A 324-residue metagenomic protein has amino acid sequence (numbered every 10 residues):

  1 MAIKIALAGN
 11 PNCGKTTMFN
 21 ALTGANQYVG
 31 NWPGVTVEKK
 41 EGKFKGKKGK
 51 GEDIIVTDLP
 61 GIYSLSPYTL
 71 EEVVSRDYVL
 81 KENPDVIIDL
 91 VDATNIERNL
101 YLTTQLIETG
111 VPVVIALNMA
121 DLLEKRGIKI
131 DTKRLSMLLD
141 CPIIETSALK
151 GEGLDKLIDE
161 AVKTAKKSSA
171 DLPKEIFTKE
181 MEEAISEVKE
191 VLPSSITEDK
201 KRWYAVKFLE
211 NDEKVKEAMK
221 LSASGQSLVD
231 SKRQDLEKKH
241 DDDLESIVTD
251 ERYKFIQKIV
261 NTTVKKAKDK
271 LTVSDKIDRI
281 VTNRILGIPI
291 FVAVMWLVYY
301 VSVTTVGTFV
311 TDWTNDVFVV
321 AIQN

Functional and structural regions predicted by a protein language model:
M1-Y68, K81-E82: Conserved G1/Walker A P-loop phosphate-binding module
A25, G34, G61-I62, A93-I96 (+2 more regions): Conserved nucleotide-binding/hydrolysis micro-motifs of P-loop NTPases
F44-K50, V74-I143: Conserved C-terminal guanine-recognition region of P-loop GTPase G domains, centered on the G4
S75, V264-R279: Cytosolic juxtamembrane amphipathic/interface segments immediately preceding and feeding into a transmembrane helix
V114, E124-A267: Alpha-helical transmembrane helix bundles of large polytopic membrane transport and channel proteins
I280-R284, I288: Loop-to-transmembrane-helix entry motif
I290-V301: Hydrophobic core segments of alpha-helical transmembrane domains in multi-pass membrane transport and ion-translocation
V301-N324: Interfacial/capping segments of alpha-helical transmembrane domains
